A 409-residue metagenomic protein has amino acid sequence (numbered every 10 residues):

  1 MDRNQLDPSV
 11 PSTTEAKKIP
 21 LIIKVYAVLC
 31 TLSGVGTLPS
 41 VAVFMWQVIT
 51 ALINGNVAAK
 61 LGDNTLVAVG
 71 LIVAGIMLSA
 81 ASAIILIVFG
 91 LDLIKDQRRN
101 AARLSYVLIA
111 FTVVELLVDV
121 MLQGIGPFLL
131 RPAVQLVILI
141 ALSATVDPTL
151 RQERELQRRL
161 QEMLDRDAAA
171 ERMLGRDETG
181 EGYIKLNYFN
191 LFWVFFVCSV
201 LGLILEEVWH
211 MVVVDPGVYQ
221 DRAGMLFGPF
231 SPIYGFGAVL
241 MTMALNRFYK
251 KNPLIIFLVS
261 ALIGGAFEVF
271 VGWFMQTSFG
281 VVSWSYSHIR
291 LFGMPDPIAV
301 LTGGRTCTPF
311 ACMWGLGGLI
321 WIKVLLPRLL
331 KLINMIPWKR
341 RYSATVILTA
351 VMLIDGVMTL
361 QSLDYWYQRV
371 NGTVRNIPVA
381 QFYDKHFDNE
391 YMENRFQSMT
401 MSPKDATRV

Functional and structural regions predicted by a protein language model:
D2-V409: Aromatic-rich, lipid-facing transmembrane alpha helices and their immediate juxtamembrane interface loops in integral
